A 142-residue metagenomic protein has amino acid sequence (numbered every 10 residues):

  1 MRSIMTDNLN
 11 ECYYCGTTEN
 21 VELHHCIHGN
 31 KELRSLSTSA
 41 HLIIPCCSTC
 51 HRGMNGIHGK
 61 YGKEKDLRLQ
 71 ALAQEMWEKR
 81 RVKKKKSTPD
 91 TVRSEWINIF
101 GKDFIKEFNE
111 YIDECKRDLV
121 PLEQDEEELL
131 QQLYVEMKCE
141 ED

Functional and structural regions predicted by a protein language model:
M1-Y14, N30-H41: Short, charged surface segments at domain edges that flank catalytic/cofactor-binding sites
R2-N8, Y111-E114, Q124, L129-L130 (+1 more regions): Short helix-coil boundary/hinge micro-motifs
E11, E22, C46: The −1 position to Zn-ligating cysteines in a subset of zinc-ribbon hairpins
Y13-Y14, Y61, Y111, Y134: Sequence-level detector for tyrosine residue identity
G16, S48-H51: Cys/His-coordinated zinc-binding microdomains
T18-L23, M54-I57: Cys/His-rich zinc-coordinating "finger/knuckle" motifs
N20-R34: Short recognition patches in nucleic-acid-associated and regulatory proteins
N30-I44, R52-C115, L119-L122: Polybasic, low-complexity binding patches
